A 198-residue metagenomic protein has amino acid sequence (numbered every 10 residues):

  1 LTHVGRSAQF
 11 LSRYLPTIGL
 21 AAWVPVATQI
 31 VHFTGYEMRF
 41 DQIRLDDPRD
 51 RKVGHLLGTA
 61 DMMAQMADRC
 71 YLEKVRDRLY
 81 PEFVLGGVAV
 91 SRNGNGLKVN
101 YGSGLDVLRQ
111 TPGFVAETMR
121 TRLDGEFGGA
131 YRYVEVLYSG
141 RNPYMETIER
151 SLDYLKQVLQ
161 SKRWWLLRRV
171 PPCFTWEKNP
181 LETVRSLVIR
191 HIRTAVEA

Functional and structural regions predicted by a protein language model:
L1-A8: Carbohydrate transferase catalytic cores enriched for Leloir-type hexosyltransferases
R6, R13, T17-L20, F33-A198: Divalent metal-dependent phosphate-bond-processing catalytic cores, especially two-metal-ion Mg2+/Mn2+ enzymes that act
V24-H32: Beta-strand segments within the central parallel beta-sheet cores of soluble alpha/beta enzyme folds
